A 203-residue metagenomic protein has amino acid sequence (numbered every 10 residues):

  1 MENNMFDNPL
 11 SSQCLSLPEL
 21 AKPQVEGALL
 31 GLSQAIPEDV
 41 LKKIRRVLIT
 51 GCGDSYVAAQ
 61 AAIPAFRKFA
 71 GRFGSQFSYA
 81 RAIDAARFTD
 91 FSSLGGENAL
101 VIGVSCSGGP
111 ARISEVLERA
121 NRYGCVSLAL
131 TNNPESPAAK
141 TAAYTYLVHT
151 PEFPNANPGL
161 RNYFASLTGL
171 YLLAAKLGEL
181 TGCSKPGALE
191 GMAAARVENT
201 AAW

Functional and structural regions predicted by a protein language model:
M1-R45: An N-terminal, well-structured beta->alpha segment
F6, L10, L17, S166-G169 (+2 more regions): Alpha-helical structural motif
K22-I36, A188-W203: Cofactor-pocket helix-loop regions in the catalytic cores of large enzyme subunits
K42-E198: Glycine-rich phosphate-binding loops that contact phosphosugars or nucleotide phosphates
